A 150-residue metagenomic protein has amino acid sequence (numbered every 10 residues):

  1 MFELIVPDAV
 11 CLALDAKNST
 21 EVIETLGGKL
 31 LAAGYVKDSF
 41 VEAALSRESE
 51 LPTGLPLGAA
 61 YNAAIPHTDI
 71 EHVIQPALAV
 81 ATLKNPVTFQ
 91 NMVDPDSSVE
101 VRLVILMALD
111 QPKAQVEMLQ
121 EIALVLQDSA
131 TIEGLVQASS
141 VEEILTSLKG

Functional and structural regions predicted by a protein language model:
M1-G150: Cytosolic covalent-transfer regions centered on His/Cys nucleophiles that carry phosphoryl or persulfide groups
